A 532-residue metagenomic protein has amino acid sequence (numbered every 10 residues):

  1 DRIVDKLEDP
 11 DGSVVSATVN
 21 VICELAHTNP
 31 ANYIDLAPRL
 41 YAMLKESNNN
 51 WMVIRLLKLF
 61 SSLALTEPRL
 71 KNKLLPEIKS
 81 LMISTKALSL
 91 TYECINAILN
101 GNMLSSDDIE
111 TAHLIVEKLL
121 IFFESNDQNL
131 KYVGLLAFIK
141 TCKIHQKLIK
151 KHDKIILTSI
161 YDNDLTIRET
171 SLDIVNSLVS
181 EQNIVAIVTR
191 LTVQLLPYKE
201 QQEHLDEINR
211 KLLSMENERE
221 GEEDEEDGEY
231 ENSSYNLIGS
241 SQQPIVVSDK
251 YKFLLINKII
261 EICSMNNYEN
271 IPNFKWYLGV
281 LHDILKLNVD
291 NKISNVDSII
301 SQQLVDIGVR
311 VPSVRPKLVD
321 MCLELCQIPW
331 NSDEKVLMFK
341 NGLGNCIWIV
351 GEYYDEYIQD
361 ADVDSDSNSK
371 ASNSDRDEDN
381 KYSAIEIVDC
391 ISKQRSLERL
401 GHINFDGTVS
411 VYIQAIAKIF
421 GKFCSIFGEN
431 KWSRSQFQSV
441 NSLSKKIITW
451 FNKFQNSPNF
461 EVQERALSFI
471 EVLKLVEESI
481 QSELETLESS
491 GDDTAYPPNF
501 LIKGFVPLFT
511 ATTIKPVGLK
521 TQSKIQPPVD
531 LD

Functional and structural regions predicted by a protein language model:
D1-A97, G101-T111: Solenoidal tandem-repeat scaffolds enriched in leucines and small polar residues
D1-R2, P30-R39, P68-E77, D107-E117 (+14 more regions): Short sequence/structural elements of tandem HEAT/ARM alpha-solenoid repeats
D1-V21, L25-A31, K147, D153-T192 (+7 more regions): Repeat-solenoid scaffold signature
R2-V14, R39, M43-W51, E77 (+15 more regions): Short coil/turn segments at helix-helix junctions and helix-capping linkers within large alpha-helical proteins
D5, D35-A42, K58, P76 (+19 more regions): Charged/polar, solvent-exposed surface patches and flexible loops
N20-T28, L59-L65, C94-S105, F123 (+12 more regions): Hydrophobic residues within the alpha-helices of tandem HEAT/HEAT-like
E93-I95, E110-E117, N129, V133-L136 (+1 more regions): Contiguous N-terminal and early-domain "leader" segments and peripheral loops that mark the onset or edge of a domain
V188-S241, I245-D249, L281, D333 (+2 more regions): Acidic, serine/threonine-rich low-complexity intrinsically disordered linkers/hinges in large eukaryotic
